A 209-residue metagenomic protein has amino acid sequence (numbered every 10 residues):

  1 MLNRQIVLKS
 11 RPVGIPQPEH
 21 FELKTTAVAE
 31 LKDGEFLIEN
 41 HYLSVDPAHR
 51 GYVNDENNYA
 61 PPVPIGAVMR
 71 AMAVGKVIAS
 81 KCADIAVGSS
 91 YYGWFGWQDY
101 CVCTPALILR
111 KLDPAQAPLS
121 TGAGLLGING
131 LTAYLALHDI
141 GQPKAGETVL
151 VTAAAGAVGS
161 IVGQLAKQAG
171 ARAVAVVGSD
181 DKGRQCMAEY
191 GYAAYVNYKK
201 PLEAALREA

Functional and structural regions predicted by a protein language model:
P16-A27, E56: Short glycine/threonine/proline-enriched tight-turn/helix- or strand-capping micro-motif at secondary-structure
V28-V45, V53-W97: Glycine-rich beta-strand-centered segment in the early N-terminal region that forms part of a ligand/cofactor-binding
M69-K76, A83-A153: NAD(P)H dinucleotide-binding glycine-rich loop of Rossmann-like/cofactor-binding domains, especially the beta1-alpha1
N129-T132, A157-V158, K182: Hydrophobic/small residue at the entry helix of a nucleotide-binding pocket
A133, G163, K167: Gly/Ala-rich phosphate-binding loop of Rossmann-like dinucleotide-binding domains, activating on the conserved
L137, V162-G163, G183: Generic hydrophobic/aromatic pocket-lining and core-packing "Φ" positions
A155, G159, G163: N-terminal Rossmann NAD(P)H-binding glycine-rich loop of SDR-like oxidoreductase domains
K167-A209: Adenosine-nucleotide cofactor-binding segment
